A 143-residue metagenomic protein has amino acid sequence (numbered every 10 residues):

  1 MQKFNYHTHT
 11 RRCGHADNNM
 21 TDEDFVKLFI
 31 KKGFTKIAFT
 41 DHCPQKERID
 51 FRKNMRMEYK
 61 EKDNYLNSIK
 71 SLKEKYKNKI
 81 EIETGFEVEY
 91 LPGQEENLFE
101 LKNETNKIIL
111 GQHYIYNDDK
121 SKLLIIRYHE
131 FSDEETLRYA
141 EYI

Functional and structural regions predicted by a protein language model:
K3-G14, H42-P44: Histidine-centered catalytic micro-motifs
K3-N5, I37, E83: Hydrophobic "anchor" residues on beta-strands that sit immediately upstream of conserved functional sites
H7, F29, D41, I82 (+1 more regions): Divalent metal-coordination and catalytic microenvironments
G14-N18, R48-I49, S121: Histidine/acidic-residue-rich catalytic or RNA/ligand-binding cores of hydrolases and nuclease-related proteins
N19-E23: Short amphipathic alpha-helical segment that frequently serves as the phosphate-/nucleotide-binding helix
D24-H42: Catalytic domains of carbohydrate-active enzymes, especially glycoside hydrolases
F39-R52: Short, conserved active-site loops that position catalytic residues or coordinate cofactors/metal ions across diverse
F51, M55-I143: Extended substrate/RNA-proximal surfaces in nucleic-acid metabolism proteins
